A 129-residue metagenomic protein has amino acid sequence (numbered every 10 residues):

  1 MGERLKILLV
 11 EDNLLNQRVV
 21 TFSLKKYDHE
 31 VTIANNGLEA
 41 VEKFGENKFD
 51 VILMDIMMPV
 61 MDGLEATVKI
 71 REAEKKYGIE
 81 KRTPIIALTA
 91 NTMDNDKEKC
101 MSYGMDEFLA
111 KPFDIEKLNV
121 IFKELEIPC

Functional and structural regions predicted by a protein language model:
M1-C129: C-terminal compact regulatory domains
